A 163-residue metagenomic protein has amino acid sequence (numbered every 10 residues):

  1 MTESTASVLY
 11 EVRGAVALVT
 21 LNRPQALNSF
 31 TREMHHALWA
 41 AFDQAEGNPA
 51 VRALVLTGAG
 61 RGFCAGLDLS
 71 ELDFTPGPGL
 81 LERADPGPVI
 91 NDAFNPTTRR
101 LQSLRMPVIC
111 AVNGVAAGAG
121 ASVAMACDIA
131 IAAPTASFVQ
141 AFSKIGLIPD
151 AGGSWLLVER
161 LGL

Functional and structural regions predicted by a protein language model:
M1-A59, T75: Conserved CoA-thioester-binding segment of acyl-CoA-metabolizing enzymes
V19, L56, D68, V123-A124: Hydrophobic/aromatic residues within transmembrane alpha-helices of multi-pass small-molecule transporters
E33, A37, A93, R100: Charged catalytic carboxylate motif
G58-R99, A116, G146: Glycine- (often His-adjacent) and acidic-residue-rich active-site loop that binds/positions the CoA thioester
R99-L163: Crotonase-fold acyl-CoA enzyme core
